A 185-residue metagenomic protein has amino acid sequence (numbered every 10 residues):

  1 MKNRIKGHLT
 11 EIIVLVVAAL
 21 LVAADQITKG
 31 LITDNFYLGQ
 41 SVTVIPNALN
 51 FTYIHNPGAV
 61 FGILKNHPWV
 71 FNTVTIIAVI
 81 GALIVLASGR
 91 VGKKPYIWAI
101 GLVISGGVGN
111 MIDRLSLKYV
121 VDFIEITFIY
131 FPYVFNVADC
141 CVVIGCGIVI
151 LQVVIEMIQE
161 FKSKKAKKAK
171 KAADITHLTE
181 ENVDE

Functional and structural regions predicted by a protein language model:
M1-E185: Alpha-helical transmembrane bundles and membrane-interface segments of multipass inner-membrane proteins
